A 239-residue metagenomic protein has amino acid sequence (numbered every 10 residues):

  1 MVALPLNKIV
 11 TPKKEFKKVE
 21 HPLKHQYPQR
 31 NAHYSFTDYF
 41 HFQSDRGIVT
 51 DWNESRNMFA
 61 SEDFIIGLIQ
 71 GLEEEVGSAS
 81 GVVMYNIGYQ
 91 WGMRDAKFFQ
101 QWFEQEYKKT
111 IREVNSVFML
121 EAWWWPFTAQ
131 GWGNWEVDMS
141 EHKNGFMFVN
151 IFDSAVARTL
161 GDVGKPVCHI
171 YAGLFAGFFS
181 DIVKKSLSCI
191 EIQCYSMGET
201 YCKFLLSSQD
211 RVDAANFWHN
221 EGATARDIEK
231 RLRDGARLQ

Functional and structural regions predicted by a protein language model:
M1-F148, D153-I170, S188-Q239: N-terminal accessory segment detector
C168-K184: Active-site helix/loop of acyl-thioester processing domains in fatty-acid/polyketide metabolism, spanning hotdog-fold
